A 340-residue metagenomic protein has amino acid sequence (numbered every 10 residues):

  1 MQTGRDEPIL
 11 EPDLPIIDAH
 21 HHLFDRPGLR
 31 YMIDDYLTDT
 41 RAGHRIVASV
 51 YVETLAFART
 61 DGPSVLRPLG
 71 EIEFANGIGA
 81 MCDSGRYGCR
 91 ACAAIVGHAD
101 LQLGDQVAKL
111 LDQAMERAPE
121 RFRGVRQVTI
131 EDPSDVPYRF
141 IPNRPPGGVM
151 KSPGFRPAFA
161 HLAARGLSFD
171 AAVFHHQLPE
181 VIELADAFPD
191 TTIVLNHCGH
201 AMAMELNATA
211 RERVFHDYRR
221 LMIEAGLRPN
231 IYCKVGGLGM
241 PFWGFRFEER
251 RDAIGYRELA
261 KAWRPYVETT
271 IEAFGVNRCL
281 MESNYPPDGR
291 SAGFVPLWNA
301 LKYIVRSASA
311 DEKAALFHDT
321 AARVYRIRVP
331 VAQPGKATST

Functional and structural regions predicted by a protein language model:
M1-G88, N299: An N-terminally biased module of ancient metal coordination in phosphate/nucleic-acid-related enzymes
M1-P15, A19, Y31-D39, V47-A48 (+2 more regions): Mid-to-C-terminal alpha-helical segments outside catalytic/metal-binding sites
P12-P15, H44-A48, Y87-A94, A118-R123 (+5 more regions): Short, well-ordered coil/turn segments that N-cap beta-strands
H20, S49, A75, I95 (+7 more regions): Conserved, mostly hydrophobic/aromatic
H22, L55, D100, V128 (+3 more regions): Catalytic metal-binding/acid-base residues of hydrolase active sites
D25-P27, F57-D61, L103-Q106, D132-V136 (+4 more regions): Short catalytic/ligand-binding loop motif for oxyanion handling, primarily in non-cytosolic enzymes, centered on
P63-Q177, E183-D186, G199, A208-V214 (+1 more regions): Active-site gating/metal-coordination segments in enzymes
P146-L280, S291, S309, P334-S339: Catalytic pocket-lining loop regions of alpha/beta-barrel enzymes, especially the amidohydrolase/enolase/GH5 lineages
